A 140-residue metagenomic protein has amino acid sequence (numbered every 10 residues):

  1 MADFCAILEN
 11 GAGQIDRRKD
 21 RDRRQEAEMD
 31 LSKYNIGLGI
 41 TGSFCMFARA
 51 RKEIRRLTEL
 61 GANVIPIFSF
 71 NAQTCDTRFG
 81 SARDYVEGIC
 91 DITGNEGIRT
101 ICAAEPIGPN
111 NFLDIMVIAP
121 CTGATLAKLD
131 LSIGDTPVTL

Functional and structural regions predicted by a protein language model:
M1-A2, M29: Accessible peptide chain termini
D3-N10, Q14-R17, Q25: Short, positively charged and aromatic/hydrophobic N-terminal segments
R18, R24-L140: A cross-family phosphate/adenosyl-ligand binding-site feature
